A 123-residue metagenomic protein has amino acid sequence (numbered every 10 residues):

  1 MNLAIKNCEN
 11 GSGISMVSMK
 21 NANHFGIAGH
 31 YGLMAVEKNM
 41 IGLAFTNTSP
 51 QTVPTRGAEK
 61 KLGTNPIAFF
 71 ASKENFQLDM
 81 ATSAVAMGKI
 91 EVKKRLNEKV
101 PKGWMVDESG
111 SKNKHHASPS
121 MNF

Functional and structural regions predicted by a protein language model:
M1-I67, A71-F76, M80: A glycine-rich, acidic short-motif signal
M1-S15, V106-F123: Residues forming anionic-ligand binding surfaces in small-molecule and nucleic-acid pockets of primarily soluble enzymes
Q51-A117: Phosphate/diphosphate-binding glycine-rich loops and adjacent basic-rich segments that engage nucleotide
